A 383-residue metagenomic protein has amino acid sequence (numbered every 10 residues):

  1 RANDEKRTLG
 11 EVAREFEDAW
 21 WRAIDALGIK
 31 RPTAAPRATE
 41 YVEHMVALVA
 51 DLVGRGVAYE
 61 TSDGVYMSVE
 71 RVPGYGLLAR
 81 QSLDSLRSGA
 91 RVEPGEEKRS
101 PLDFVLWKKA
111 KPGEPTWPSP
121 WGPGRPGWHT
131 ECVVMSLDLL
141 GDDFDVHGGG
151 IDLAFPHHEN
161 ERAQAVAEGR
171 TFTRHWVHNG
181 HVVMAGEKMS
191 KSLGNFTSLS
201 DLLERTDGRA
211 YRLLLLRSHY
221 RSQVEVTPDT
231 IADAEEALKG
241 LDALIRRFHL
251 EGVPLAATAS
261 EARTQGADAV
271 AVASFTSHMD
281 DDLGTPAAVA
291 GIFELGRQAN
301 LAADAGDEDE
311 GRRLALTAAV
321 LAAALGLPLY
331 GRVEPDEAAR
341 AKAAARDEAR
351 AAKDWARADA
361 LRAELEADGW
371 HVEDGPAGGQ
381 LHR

Functional and structural regions predicted by a protein language model:
R1-K30, L381: N-terminal, positively charged nucleic-acid-binding surface of large information/translation enzymes
A2-L9, T33-T39, G150-I151: The substrate-binding groove and active-site-proximal loops of carbohydrate-active enzymes, especially glycoside
E15, W21-R22, E43-H249: Alpha-helical recognition segments enriched in aromatics with Gly/Pro capping that present substrate-recognition
E40, G127-E131, L283, A287-A290: Aromatic- and histidine-enriched alpha-helix N-cap/loop-to-helix transition segments that scaffold the rims
K188-M189, N195-R383: Structural preference for alpha-helix termini/caps and helix-kink/transition segments
